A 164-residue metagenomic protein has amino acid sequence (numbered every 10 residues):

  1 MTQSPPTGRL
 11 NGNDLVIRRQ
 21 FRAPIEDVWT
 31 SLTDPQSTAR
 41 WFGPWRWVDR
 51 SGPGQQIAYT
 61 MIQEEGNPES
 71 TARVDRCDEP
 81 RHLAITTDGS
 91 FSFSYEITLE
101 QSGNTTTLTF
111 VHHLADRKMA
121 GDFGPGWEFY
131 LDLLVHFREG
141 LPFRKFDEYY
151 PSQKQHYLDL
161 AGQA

Functional and structural regions predicted by a protein language model:
T2-G8: A detector for short, charged/polar N-terminal pre-domain segments
T7, R73, S94-T98: Short, surface-exposed charged micro-motifs
R9-L10, D14-I17, P35-R76, P80-H82 (+1 more regions): Short beta-edge strand/loop motif at the mouth of beta-sheet-based domains
R19-I25: A short beta-loop-alpha structural element at the N-terminal edge of CoA-dependent acyl/N-acetyltransferase catalytic
F21, Q63-E65, D78, G89-S90 (+1 more regions): A generic beta-sheet turn/junction motif
A84-R138: Beta-strand/loop substructures that line and gate deep hydrophobic ligand-binding cavities in soluble
H136-A164: Short, highly charged C-terminal tails/helix-capping segments
